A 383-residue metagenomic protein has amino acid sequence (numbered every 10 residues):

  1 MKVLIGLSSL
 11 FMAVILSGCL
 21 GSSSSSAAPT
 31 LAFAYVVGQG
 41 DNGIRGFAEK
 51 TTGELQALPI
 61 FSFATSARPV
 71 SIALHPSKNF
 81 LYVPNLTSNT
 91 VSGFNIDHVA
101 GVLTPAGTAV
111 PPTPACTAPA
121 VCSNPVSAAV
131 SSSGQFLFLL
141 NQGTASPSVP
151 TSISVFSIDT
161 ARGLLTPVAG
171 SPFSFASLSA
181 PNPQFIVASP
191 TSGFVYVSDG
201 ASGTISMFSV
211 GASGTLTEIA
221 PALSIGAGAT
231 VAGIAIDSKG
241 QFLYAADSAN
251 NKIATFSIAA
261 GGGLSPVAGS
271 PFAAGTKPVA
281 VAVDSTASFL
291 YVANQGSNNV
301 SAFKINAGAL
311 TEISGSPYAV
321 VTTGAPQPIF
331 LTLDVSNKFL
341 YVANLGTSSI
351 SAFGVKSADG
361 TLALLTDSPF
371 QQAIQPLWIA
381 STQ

Functional and structural regions predicted by a protein language model:
S8-S9, A13-V37: Bacterial Sec-dependent N-terminal signal peptides
A28-T30, H75-K78, V130-S133, A188-S192 (+4 more regions): Residue-level detector of Asp-centered blade-edge/turn motifs that repeat once per structural unit in beta-propeller
Q39, L86, I96, Q142-T144 (+8 more regions): Short loop/turn segments immediately following the C-termini of beta-strands
F47-E54, F94-V102, V155-L164, M207-T215 (+3 more regions): Short loop/turn segments immediately following beta-strands, especially the blade-tip and inter-blade linker loops
Q56-A64, V102-P114, L164-S174, L216-S224 (+3 more regions): Beta-propeller fold detector
A343-S351, A363-Q383: Blade-level signature of beta-propeller repeat domains, shared across WD40, Kelch, NHL, RCC1 and BNR/Asp-box propellers
